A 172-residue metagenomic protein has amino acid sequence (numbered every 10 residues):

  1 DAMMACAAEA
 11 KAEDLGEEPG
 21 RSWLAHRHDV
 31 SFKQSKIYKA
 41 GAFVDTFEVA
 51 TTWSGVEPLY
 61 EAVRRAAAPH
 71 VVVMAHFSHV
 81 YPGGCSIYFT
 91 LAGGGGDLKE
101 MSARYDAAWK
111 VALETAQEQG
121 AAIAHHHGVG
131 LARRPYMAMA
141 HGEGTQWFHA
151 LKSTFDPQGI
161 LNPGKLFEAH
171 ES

Functional and structural regions predicted by a protein language model:
D1-V111, T115, Q119: C-terminal substrate-recognition/cap domain of FAD-linked oxidoreductases
G16-E17, A75, H125, L161-P163: General beta-strand structural signal in soluble alpha/beta enzymes
S86, A121-A122, Q158-G159: Structural motif
F89-L91, H127, K165: A structural signal for short, well-ordered beta-strand segments
V111-A122, A138-M139, A150-S153: Short basic/hydrophobic patches in alpha-helices and adjacent helix-turn junctions that form amphipathic surface motifs
G120-P135: A glycine-biased, small/acidic residue-tolerant capping/turn segment at secondary-structure junctions
L131-S172: Activity-critical C-terminal alpha-helical subdomain
